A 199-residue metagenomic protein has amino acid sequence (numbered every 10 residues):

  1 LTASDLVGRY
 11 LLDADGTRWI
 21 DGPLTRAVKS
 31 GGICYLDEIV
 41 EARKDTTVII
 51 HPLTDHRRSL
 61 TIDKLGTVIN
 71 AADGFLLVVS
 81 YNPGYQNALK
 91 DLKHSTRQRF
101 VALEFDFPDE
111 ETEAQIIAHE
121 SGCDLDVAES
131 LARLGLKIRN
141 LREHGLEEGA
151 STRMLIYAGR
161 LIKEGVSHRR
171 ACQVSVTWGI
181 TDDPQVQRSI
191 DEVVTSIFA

Functional and structural regions predicted by a protein language model:
L1-E129, R133, S196-A199: AAA+ P-loop NTPase catalytic core and its hallmark functional loops
D109, Q115, H119-A199: Alpha-helical lid/collar subdomain of P-loop NTPases
